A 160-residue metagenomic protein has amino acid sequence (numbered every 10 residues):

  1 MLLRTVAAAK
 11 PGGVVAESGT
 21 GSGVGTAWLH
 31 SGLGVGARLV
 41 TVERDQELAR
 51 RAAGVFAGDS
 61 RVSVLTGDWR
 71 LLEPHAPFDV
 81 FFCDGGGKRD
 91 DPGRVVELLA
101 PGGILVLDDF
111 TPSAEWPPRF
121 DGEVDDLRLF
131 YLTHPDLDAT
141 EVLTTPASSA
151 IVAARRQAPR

Functional and structural regions predicted by a protein language model:
M1-L71: SAM cofactor-binding core of SAM-dependent methyltransferases, primarily the Rossmann-like beta-alpha-beta module
V15, F81-D84: Hydrophobic beta-strand segment of the Class I
G21, G87-K88: Conserved glycine-rich SAM-binding loop
G34, A57-D59, H75, A100 (+1 more regions): Short, well-ordered coil/turn elements that cap or connect secondary structure elements
R70, G86, T111: Catalytic metal-binding/acid-base residues of hydrolase active sites
P74-V80: A short acidic, Gly/Pro-enriched loop at the edge of an enzyme's catalytic core that lines a small-molecule cofactor
R89-R160: C-terminal substrate-binding/active-site "lid" region of AdoMet-derived donor-dependent transferases
